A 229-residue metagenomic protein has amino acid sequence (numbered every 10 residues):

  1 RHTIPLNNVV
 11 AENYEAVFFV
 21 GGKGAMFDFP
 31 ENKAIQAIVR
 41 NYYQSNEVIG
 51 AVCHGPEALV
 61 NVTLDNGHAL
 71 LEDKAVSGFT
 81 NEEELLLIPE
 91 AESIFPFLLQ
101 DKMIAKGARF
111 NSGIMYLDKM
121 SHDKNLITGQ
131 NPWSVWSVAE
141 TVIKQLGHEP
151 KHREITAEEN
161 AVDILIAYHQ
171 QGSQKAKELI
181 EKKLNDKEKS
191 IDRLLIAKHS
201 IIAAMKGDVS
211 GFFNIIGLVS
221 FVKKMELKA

Functional and structural regions predicted by a protein language model:
R1-G50, H54-A229: Active-site-adjacent pocket-lining segments in enzyme domains
